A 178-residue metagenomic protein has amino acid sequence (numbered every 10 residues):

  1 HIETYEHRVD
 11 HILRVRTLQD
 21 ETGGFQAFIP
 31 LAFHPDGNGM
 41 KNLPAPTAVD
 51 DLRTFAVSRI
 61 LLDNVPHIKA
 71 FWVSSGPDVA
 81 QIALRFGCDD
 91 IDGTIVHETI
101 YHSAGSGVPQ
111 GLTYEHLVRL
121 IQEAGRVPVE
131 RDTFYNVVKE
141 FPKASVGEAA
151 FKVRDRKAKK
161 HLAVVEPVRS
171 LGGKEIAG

Functional and structural regions predicted by a protein language model:
H1-R14, W72-S74: Active-site glycine- and acidic-residue-rich loops that bind and position anionic ligands or nucleotide-like cofactors
R16-G178: Auxiliary Fe-S-binding modules of radical SAM enzymes
